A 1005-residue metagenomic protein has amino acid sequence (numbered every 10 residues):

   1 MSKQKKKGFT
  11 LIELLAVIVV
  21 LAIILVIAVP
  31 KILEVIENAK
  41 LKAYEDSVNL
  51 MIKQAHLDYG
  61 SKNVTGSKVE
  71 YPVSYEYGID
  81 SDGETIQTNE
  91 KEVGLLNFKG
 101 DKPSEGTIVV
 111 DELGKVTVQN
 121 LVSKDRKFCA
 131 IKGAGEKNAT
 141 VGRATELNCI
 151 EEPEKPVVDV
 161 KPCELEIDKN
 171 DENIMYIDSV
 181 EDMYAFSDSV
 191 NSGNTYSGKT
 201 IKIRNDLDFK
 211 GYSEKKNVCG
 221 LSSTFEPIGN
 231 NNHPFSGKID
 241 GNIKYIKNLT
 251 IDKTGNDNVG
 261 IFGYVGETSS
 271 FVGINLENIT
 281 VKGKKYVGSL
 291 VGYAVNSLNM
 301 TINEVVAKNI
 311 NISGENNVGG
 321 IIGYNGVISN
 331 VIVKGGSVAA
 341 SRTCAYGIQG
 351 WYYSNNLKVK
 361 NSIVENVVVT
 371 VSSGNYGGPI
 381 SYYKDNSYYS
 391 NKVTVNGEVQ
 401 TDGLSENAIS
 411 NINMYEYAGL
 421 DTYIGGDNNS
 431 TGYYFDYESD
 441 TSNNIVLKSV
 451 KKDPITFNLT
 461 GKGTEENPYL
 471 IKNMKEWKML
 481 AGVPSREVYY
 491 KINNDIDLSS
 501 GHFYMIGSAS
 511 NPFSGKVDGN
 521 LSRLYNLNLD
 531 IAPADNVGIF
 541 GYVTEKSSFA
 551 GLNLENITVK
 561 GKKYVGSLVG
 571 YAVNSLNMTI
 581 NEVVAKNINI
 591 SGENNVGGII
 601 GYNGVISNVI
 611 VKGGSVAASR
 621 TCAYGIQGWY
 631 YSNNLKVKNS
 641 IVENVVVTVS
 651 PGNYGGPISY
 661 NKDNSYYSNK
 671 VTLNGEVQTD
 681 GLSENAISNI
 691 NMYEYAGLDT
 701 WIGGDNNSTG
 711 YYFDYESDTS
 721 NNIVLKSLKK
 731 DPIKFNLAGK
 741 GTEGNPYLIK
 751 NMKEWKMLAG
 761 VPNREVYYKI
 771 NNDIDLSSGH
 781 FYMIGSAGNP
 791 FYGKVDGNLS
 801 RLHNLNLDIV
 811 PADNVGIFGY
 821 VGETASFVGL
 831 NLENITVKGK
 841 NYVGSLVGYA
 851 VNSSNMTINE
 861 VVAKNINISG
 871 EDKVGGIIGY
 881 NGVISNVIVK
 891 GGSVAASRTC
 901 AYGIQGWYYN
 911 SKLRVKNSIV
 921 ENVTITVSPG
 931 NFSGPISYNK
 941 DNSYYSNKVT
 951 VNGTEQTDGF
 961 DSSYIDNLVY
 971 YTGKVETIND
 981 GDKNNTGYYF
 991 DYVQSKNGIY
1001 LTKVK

Functional and structural regions predicted by a protein language model:
M1-Q4: N-terminal secretory signal peptides that target proteins for export/translocation
K6-I32: N-terminal single-pass transmembrane signal-anchor helix
E37-T65: Membrane-proximal N-terminal amphipathic helix
I52-K53, N63-T65, I108, S372 (+2 more regions): Extended rod-forming repeat segments used as scaffolds/tethers
L57-V157: Periplasmic/extracellular, small/polar-rich flexible segments of pilin-like filament-forming proteins
K155-K1005: Surface-exposed repetitive/solenoidal architectures
